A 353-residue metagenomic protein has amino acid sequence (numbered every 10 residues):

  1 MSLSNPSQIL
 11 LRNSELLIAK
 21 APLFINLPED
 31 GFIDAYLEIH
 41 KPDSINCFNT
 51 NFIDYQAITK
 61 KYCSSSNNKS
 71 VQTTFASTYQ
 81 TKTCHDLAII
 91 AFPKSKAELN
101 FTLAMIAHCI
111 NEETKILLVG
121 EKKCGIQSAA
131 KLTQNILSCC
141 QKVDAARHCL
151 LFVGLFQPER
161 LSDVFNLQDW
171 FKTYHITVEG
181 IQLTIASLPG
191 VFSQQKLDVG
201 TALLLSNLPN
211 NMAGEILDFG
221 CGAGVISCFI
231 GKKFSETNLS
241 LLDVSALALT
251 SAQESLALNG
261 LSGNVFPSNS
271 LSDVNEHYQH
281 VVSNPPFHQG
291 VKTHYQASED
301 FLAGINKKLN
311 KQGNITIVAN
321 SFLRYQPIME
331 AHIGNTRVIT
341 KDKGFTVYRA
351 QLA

Functional and structural regions predicted by a protein language model:
S2-V71, V199-S283: Conserved SAM/SAH cofactor-binding pocket of Class I
S4, R147-E215: SAM-dependent Rossmann-like transferase core, predominantly class I methyltransferases with a strong bias toward
T50, E121, D243-A248, T293 (+2 more regions): Short beta->alpha hinge that forms the Motif I/post-I loop of the SAM-binding pocket
H85-A91, Y278-P286: Short SAM/SAH-binding signature in class I
E98-V178: N-terminal auxiliary segments of SAM/dcSAM-dependent transferases
M105-I110, G304-K311: Conserved helix-to-beta-strand junction in the class I
A246-L247, S283-N306: Mobile active-site "lid"/loop adjacent to the S-adenosyl-L-methionine
K308, I315-A353: C-terminal catalytic and target-recognition region of SAM-dependent MTase-like enzymes, primarily methyltransferases
